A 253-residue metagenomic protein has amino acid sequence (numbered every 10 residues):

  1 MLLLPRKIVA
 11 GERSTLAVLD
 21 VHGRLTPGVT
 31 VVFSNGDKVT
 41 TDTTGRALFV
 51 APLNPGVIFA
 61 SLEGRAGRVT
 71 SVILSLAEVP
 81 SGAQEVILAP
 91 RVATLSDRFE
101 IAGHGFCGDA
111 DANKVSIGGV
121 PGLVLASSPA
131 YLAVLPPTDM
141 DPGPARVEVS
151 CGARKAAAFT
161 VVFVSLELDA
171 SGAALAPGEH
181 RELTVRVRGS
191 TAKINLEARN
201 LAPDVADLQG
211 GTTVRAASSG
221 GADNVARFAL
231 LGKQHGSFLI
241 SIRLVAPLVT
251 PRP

Functional and structural regions predicted by a protein language model:
M1-S14, E167-H180: Beta-strand-rich domain onsets/edges
E12-S14, G23-S34, A110-A112, T191-N195: Short, ordered, surface-exposed loop/turn motifs in non-cytosolic proteins
V18-G23, S96-G108, R186-S190: A short glycine/threonine-centered beta-strand motif
T30-V39, I117-P121, N200-T212: Short amphipathic beta-strand segments in non-cytosolic proteins
D37-R46, L125-A126, A216-G220: Short, acidic Ser/Thr/Gly-rich low-complexity loop/linker segments typical of extracellular and cell-surface proteins
A47-F49, A130-V134, R181, V214 (+1 more regions): Short strand-edge motifs at loop-to-beta-strand transitions and within beta-strands of extracellular beta-rich domains
F49-V57: Short Pro-Gly-centered beta-turn/loop motif in secreted/extracellular proteins
P55, A66-D169, H235-P253: Ser/Thr/Pro-rich low-complexity tracts
